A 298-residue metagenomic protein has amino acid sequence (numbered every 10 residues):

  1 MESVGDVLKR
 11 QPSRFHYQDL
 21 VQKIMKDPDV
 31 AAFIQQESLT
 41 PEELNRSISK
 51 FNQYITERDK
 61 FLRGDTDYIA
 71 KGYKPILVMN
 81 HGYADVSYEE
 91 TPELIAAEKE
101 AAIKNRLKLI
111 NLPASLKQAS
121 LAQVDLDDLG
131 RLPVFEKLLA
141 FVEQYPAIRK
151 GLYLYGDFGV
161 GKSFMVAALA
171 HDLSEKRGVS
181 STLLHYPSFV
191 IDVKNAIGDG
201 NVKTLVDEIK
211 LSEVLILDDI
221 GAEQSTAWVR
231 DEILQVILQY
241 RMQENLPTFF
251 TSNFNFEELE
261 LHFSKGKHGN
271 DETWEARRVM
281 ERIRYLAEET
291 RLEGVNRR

Functional and structural regions predicted by a protein language model:
M1-K71: N-terminal nucleic-acid engagement/recognition segments and initiation subdomains in replication, restriction
K50, Q224-R298: Replace "adjacent to P-loop NTPase cores in ATP/GTP-dependent enzymes" with "adjacent to NTP-binding cores
I55-L112: Interdomain "pre-motor" coupling segment immediately N-terminal to P-loop NTPase/helicase cores
A114-I148: N-terminal pre-Walker A segment at the start of P-loop NTPase domains
P146-A167: Walker A/P-loop nucleotide-binding motif
A170-T182: Post-Walker A helix-loop "phosphate-sensing" segment adjacent to the P-loop in P-loop NTPases
L183, I216-D218, P247-N253: Structural recognition of the conserved hydrophobic beta-strand(s) that form the central parallel beta-sheet of P-loop
K194-L246: Conserved nucleotide-sensing/catalytic segment adjacent to the nucleotide-binding pocket in NTP-handling enzymes
